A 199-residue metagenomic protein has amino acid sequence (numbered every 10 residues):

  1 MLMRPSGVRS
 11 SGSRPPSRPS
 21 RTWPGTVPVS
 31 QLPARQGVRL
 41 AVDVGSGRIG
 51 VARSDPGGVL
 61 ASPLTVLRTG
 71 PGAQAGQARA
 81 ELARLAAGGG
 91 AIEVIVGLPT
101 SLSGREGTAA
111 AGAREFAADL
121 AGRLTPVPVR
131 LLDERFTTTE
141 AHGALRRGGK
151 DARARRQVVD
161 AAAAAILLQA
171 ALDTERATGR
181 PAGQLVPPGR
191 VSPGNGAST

Functional and structural regions predicted by a protein language model:
L2-V8: Short amphipathic, helix-prone segments within low-complexity/disordered or flexible regions
R4, P19-V42, S46-T199: Phosphate- and other anionic-substrate recognition elements at nucleic-acid/protein interfaces
